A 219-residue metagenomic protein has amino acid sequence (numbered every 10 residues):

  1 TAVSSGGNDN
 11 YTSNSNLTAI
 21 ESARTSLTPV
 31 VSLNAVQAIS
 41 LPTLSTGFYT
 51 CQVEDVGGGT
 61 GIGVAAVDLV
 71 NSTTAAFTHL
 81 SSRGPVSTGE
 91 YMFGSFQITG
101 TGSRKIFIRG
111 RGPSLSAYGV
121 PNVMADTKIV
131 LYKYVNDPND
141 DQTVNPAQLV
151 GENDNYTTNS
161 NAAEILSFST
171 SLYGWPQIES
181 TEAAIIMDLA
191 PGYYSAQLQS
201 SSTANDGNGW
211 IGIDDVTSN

Functional and structural regions predicted by a protein language model:
T1-N219: A sequence-level detector for low-complexity, Ser/Thr- and acidic-rich stretches
